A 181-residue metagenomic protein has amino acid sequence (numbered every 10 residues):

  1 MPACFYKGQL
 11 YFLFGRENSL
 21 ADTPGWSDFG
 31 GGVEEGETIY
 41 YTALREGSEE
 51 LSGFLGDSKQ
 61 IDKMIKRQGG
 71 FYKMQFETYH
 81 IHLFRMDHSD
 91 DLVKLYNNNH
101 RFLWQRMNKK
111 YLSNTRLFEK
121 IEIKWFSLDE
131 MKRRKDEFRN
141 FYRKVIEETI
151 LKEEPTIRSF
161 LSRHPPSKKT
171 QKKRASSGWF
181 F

Functional and structural regions predicted by a protein language model:
M1-D28: N-terminal strand-loop-strand
P2-C4, F14-R16, L83-R85, K124-S127: Short, well-ordered beta-strand micro-motif
Y6-K7, K73-F76, R116-F118: Extracellular/periplasmic catalytic domains that process cell-envelope and extracellular macromolecules
K7-G8, S19-D22, E34, M86-L92: Short, charged/polar surface micro-motifs in flexible loops or helix N-caps
A21-P24, D91-F181: Nudix hydrolase/Nudix homology domain
D28-R67: The catalytic Nudix box helix
G30, Y79-I81, K120: Extracellular structured ligand-interaction cores
Q60-F102, M107-N108: Acidic, glycine-rich loop-and-strand cores that form catalytic or ligand-binding grooves in diverse globular domains
